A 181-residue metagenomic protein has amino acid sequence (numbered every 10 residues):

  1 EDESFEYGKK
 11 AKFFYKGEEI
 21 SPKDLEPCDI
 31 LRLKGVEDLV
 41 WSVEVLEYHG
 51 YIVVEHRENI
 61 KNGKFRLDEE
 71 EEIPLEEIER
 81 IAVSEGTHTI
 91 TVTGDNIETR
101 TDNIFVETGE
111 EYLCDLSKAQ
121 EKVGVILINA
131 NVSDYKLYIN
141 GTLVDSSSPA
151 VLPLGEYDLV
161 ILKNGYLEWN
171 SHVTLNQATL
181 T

Functional and structural regions predicted by a protein language model:
D2, K12, E111-D115: N-terminal short leaders/motifs
E3-E19, I73-P74: Beta-strand/loop nucleic-acid-binding surfaces
E19-K23, P27-T181: Short loop/turn and low-complexity linker motifs enriched in small/turn-promoting residues
